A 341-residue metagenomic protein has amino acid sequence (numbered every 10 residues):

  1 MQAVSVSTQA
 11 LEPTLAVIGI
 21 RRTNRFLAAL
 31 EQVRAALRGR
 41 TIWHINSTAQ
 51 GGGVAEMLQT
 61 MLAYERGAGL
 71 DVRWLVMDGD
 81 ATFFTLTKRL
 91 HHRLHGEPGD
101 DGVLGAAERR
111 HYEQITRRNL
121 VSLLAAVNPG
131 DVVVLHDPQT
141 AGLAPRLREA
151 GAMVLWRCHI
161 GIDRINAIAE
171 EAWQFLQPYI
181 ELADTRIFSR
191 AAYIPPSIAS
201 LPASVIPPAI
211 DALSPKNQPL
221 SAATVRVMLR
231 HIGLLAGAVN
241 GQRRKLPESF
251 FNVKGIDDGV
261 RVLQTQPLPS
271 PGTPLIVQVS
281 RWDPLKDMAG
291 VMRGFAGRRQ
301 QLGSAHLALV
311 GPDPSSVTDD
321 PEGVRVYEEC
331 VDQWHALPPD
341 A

Functional and structural regions predicted by a protein language model:
M1-A341: Catalytic cores of nucleotide-sugar-dependent glycosyltransferases that transfer UDP/GDP/TDP-activated
